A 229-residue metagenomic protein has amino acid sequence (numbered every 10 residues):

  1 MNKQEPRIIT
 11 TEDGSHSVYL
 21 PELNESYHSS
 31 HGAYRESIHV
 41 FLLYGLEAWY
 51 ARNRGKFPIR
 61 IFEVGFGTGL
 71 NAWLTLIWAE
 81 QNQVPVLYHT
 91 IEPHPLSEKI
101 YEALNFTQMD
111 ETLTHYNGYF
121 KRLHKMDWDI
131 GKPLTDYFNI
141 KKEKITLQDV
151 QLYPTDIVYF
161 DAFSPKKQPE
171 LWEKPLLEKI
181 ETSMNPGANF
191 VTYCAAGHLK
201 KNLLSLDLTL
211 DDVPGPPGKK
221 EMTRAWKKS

Functional and structural regions predicted by a protein language model:
M1-I59, I77-D110: Rossmann-like AdoMet
F62-V64: Conserved beta-strand/loop positions that form the S-adenosyl-L-methionine
G69-W73: Glycine-rich SAM-binding Motif I of class I
E102-L152: S-adenosyl-L-methionine
D156-L171: A short SAM/SAH-binding and catalytic strip from SAM-dependent methyltransferases
I157-Y159, M184-C194: Conserved beta-strand signature within the Rossmann-like core of class I S-adenosyl-L-methionine
E170-P186: A short glycine-rich, Lys/Arg-flanked "PGG" loop and its adjoining helix->strand segment in the class I
A196-S229: Class I S-adenosyl-L-methionine
